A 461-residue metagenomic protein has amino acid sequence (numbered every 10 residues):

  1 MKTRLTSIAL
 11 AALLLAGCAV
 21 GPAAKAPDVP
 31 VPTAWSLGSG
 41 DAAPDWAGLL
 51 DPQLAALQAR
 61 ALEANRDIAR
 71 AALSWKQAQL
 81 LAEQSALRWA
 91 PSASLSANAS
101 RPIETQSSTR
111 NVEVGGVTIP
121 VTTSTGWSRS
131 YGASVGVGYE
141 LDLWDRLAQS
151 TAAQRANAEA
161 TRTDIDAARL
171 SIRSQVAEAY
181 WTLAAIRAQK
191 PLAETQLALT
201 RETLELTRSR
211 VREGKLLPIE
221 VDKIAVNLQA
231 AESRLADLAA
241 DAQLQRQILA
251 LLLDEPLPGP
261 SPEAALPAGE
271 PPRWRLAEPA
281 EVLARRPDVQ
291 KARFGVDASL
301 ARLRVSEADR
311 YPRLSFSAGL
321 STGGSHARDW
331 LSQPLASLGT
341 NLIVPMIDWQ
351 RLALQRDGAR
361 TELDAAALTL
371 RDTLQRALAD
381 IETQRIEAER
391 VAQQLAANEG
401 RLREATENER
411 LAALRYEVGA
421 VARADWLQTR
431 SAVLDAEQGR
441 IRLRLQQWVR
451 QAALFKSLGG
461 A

Functional and structural regions predicted by a protein language model:
M1-I8: Bacterial N-terminal signal peptides that target proteins for export
A12-W35: Bacterial Sec signal peptide processing site at the extreme N-terminus
V20-K25, P52, A72, R88-A167 (+4 more regions): Small/polar-residue-enriched beta-strand and adjacent coil segments characteristic of outer-membrane beta-barrel
V31, L37-G38, K215-L217, A236-L283 (+2 more regions): Short, solvent-exposed, mixed-charge loop/turn linkers that connect secondary-structure elements
S36-A64: Regulatory alphaC helix of protein kinase catalytic domains
E63-R66, A379: Surface-exposed, polar/charged faces of alpha-helical domains in mature secreted/periplasmic/lumenal proteins
R70-S85, A168, I172-S209, I224-N227 (+7 more regions): Amphipathic alpha-helical coiled-coil segments
R212-A240: Repeat-solenoid scaffold signature
